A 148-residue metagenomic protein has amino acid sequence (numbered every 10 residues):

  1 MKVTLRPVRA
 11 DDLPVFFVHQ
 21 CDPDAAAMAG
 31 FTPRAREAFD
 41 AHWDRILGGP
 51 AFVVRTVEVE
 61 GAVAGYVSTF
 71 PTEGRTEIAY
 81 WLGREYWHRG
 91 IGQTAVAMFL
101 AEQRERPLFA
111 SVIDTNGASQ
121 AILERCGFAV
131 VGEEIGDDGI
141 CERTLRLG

Functional and structural regions predicted by a protein language model:
M1-P14, V18-M28, V54-G148: Acyl-donor (CoA/ACP) binding surface of acyl/acetyltransferases
D24-W43: Conserved GNAT-fold acetyl-CoA-binding loop/helix
R45-P50: Short loop/turn motifs at secondary-structure junctions and domain boundaries
